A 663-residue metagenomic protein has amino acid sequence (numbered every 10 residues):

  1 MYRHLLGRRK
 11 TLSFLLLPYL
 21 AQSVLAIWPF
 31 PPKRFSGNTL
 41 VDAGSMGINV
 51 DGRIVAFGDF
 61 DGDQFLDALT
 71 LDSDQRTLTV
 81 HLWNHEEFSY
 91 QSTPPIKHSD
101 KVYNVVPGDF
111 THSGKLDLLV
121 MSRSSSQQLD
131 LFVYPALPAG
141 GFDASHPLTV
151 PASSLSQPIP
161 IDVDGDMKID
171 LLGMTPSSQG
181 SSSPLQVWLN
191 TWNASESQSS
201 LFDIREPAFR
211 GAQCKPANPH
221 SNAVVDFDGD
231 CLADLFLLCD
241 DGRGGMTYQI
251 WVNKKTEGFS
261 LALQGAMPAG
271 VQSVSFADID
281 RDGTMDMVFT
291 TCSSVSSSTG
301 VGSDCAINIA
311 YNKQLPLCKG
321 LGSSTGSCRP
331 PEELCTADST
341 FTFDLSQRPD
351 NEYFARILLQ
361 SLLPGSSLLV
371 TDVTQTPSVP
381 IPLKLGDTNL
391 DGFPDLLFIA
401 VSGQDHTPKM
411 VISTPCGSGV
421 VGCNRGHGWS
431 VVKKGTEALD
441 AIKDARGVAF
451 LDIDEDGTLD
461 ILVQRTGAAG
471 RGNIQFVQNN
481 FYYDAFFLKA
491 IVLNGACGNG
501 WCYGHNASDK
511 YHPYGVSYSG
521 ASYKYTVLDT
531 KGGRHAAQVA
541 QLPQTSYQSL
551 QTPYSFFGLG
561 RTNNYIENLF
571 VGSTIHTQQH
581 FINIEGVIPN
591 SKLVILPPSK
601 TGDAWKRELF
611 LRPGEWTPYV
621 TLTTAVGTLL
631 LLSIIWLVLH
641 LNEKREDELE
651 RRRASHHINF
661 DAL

Functional and structural regions predicted by a protein language model:
R8-A26: Cleavable N-terminal signal peptides of Sec/SRP-targeted secreted and luminal proteins
V24-N38, Q75-P94, Q128-H146, G180-E206 (+5 more regions): Beta-propeller blade repeat segments, especially FG-GAP/WD-type strand-to-loop junctions in 6- to 7-bladed propeller
A43-V55, P95-P107, P147-I159, A208-A223 (+6 more regions): Repeat-based blade/solenoid architectures
A56-G62, V106-H112, P160-G165, A223-G229 (+3 more regions): Structural signature of eukaryotic scaffold interfaces centered on beta-propeller domains
G62-S73, H112-S122, G165-M174, G229-L238 (+3 more regions): Acidic/hydrophobic-patterned starts of short beta strands in beta-sheet-rich repeat architectures
C214-V224, D228-Q249, N253-K255, A266-S275 (+5 more regions): Beta-propeller domains
A262-P316, D440-A485, L493-G498: Repeat-solenoid scaffold signature
G419, N424-G428, K433-R446, E455-L663: Gly/Ser/Thr/Pro-enriched helix-cap/hinge segments flanking short amphipathic alpha-helices
